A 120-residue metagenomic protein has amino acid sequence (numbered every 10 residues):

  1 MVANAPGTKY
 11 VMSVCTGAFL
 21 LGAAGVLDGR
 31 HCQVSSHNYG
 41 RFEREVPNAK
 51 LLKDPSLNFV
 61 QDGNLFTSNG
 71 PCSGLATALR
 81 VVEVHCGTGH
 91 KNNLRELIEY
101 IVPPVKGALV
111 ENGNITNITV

Functional and structural regions predicted by a protein language model:
M1-V120: Active-site-adjacent pocket-lining segments in enzyme domains
